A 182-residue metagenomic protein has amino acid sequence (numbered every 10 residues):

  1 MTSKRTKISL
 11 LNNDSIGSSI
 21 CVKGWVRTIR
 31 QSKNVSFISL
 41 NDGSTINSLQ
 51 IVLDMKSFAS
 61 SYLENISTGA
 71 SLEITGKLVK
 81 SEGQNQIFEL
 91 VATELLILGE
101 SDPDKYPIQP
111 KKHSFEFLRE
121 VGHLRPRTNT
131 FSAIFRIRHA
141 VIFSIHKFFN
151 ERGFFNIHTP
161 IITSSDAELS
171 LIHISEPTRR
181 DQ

Functional and structural regions predicted by a protein language model:
M1-K23, L98: OB-fold nucleic-acid-binding modules
S18-R30, G76: Structural detector for short beta-strands of small beta-barrel domains
S19-I20, N34-V35, I142: Extended non-catalytic accessory segments flanking core domains
I20-V22, N47-I51, F88: Short beta-strand segments
N34-K56: OB-fold (S1/OB) nucleic-acid-binding surfaces
L53-I74, L78-D166: Extended, charge-rich, solvent-exposed interface segments
I172-Q182: Single conserved hydrophobic/aromatic residue that forms the stacking wall/gate of nucleotide- or nucleobase-binding
